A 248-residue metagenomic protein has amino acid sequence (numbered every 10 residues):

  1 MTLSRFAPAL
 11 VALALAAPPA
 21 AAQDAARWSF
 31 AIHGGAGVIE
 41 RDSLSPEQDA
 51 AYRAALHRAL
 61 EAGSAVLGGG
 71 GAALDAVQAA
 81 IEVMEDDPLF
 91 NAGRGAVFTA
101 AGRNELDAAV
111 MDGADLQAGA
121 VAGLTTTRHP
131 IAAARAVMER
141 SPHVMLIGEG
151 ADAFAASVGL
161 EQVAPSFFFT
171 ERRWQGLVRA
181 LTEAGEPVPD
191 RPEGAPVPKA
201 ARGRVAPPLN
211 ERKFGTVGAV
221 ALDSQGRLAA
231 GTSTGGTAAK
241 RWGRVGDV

Functional and structural regions predicted by a protein language model:
M1-R5: Positively charged n-region of N-terminal signal peptides that target proteins for export
A7-A17: Bacterial N-terminal signal peptides
P18-A22: Sec/Tat signal peptide C-region and signal peptidase I cleavage site
Q23-V248: Alpha/propeptide regions of enzymes that mature by internal proteolysis
